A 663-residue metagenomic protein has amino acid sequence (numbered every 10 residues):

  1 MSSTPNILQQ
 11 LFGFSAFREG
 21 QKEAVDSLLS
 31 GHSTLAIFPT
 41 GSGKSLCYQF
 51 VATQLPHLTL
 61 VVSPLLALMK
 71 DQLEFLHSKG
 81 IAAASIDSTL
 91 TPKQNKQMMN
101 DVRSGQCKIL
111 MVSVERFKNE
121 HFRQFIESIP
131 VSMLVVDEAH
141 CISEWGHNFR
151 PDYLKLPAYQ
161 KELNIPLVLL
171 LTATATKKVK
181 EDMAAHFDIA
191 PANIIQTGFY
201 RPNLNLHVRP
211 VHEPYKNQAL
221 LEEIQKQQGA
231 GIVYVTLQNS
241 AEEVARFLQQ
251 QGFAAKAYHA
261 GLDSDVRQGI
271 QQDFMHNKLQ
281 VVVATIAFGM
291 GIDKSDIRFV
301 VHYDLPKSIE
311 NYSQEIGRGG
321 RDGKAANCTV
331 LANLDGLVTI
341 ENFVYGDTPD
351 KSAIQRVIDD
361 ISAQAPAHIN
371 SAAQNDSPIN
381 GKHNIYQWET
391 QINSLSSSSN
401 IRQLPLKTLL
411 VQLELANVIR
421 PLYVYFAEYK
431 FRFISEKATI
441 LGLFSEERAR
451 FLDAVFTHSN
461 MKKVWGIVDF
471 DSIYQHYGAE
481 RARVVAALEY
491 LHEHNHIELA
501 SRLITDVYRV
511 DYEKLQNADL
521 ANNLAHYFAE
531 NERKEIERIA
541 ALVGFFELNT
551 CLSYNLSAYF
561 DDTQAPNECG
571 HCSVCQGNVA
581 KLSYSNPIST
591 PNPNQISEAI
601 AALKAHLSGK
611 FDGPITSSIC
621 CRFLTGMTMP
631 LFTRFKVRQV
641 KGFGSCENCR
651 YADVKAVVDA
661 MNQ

Functional and structural regions predicted by a protein language model:
S2-L11, S15, E19, E23-S45 (+3 more regions): Helicase motor core with emphasis on the C-terminal RecA-like subdomain
S2-T4, V357-F545, N549-Q663: Accessory DNA-binding and partner-docking regions appended to nucleic-acid-acting proteins, especially the terminal
